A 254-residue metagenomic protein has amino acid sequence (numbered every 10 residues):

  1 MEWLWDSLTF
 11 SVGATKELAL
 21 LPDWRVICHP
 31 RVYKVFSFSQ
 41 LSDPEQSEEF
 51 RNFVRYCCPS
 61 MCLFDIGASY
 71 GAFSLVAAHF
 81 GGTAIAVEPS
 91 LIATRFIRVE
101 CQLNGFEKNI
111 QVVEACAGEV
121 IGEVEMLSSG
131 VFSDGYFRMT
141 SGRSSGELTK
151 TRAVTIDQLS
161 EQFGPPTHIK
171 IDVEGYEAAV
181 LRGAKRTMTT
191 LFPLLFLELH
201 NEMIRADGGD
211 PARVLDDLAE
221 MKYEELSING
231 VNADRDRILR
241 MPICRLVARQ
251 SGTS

Functional and structural regions predicted by a protein language model:
M1-N109, R143, E161, E225-S254: S-adenosyl-L-methionine
F38-F64, Q111, E123-S128, M139-L191 (+3 more regions): Short internal loop-to-helix segment that lines adenine-nucleotide cofactor pockets
A72, L91-I92, V131-F132, G175-Y176: Short alpha-helical
L91, R98, Q102-S133: Core alpha/beta nucleotide-donor-binding catalytic domains of modification enzymes
F106, A117, I156, V173 (+1 more regions): Hydrophobic pocket-lining residues within nucleotide cofactor-binding pockets
I171, L197-L199, G230: A cross-domain feature marking catalytic cores of carbohydrate-active enzymes and several ubiquitous metabolic/repair
